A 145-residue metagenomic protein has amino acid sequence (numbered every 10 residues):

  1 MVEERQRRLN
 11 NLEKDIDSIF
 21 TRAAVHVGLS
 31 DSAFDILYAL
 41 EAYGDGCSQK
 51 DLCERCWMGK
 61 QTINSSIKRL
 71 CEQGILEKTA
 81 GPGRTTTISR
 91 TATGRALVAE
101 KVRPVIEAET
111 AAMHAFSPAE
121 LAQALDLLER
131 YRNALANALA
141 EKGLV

Functional and structural regions predicted by a protein language model:
M1, A119-V145: C-terminal regulatory/oligomerization modules of transcriptional regulators
M1-V27: N-terminal leader segment of winged-helix/HTH proteins
R5, L12, S32-A33, S48 (+2 more regions): N-terminal positioning helix adjacent to the helix-turn-helix/winged-helix DNA-binding module
R8, D15, I19, D35-A39 (+2 more regions): Pre-recognition alpha-helix immediately N-terminal to the DNA-recognition helix within helix-turn-helix or winged-helix
S18-T62: N-terminal helix-turn-helix DNA-binding core of bacterial DNA-binding proteins
K68-D126: Charged, amphipathic alpha-helical coiled-coil/dimerization segments
